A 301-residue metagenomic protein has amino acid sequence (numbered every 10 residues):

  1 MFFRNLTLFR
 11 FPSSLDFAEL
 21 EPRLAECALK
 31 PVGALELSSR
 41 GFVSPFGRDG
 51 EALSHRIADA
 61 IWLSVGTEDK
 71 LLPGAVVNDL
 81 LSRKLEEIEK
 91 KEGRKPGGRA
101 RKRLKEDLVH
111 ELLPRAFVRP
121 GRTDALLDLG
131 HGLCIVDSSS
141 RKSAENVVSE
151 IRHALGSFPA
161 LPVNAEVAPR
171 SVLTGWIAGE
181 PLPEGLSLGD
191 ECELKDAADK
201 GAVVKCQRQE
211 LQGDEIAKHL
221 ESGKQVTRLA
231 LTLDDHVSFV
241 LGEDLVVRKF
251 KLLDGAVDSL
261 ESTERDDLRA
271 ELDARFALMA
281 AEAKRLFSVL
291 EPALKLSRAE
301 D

Functional and structural regions predicted by a protein language model:
M1-D301: Intrinsically disordered, low-complexity, charge-rich terminal extensions of nucleic-acid-associated complexes
